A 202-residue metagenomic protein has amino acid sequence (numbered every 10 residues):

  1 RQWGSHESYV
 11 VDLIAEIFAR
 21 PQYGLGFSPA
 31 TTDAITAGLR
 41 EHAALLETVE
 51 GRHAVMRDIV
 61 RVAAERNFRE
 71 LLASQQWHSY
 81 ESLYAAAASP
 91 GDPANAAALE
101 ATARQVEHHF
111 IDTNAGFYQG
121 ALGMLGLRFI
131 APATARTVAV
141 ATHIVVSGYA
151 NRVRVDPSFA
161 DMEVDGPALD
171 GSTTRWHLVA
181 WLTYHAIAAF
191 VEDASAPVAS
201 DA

Functional and structural regions predicted by a protein language model:
R1-R20: HTH DNA-binding helix-turn interface
E7, F18, Q75, A88-G91 (+1 more regions): Short alpha-helix boundary/capping elements
V11, A15, R69, V140-S147: Generic alpha-helical structural context detector
I17-T32, V155-P167: Internal, charge-rich low-complexity segments
Q22-A73, A139: Hydrophobic alpha-helical connector segments
A43-V55, A63, Y84-T102: Compositionally biased, flexible interaction segments
R69-L72, W77, A85-A96, E107-A139 (+1 more regions): Hydrophobic alpha-helical bundle segments that form small-molecule/ligand-binding pockets
D112-R128, R136-A202: C-terminal peripheral helix-coil segments that are non-catalytic and often amphipathic
